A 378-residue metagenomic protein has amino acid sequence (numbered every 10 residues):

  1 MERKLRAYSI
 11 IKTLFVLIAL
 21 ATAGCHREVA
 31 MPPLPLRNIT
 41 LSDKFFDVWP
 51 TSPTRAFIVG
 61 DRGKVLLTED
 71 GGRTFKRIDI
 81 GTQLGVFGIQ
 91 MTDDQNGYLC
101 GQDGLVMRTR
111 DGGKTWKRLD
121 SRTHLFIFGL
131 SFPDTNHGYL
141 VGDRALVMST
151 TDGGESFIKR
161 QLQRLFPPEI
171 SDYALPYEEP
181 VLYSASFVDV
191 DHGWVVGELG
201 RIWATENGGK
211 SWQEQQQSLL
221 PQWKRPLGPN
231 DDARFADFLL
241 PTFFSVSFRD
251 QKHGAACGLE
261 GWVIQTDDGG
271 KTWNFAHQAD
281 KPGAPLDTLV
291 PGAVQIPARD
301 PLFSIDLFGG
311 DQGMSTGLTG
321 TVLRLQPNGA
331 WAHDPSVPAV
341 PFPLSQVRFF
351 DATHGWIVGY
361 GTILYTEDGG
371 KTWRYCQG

Functional and structural regions predicted by a protein language model:
E2-L14: Bacterial N-terminal signal peptides that target proteins for export
K12-T22: Bacterial N-terminal signal peptides
C25-G378: Residue-level hotspots at or immediately adjacent to binding/recognition sites across diverse folds
